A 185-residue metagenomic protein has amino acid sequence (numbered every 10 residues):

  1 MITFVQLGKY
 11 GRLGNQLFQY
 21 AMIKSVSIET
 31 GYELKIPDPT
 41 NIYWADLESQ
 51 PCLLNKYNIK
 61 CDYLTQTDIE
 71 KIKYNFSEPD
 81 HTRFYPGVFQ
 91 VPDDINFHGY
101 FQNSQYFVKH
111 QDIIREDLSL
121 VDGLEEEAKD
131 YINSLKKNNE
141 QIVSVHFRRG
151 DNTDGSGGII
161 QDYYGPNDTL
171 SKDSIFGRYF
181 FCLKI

Functional and structural regions predicted by a protein language model:
M1-T3: Extreme N-terminal starter segment of soluble prokaryotic enzymes
V5-G8, R149-D151: Short, histidine-centered active-site or binding-site loop motifs used for metal coordination, general acid-base
G8-F18, D154-S156: A short, glycine/small-residue-rich beta-strand->loop->alpha-helix junction that serves as a flexible
Q16-I28, Y179-C182: Histidine-anchored nucleotide/phosphate-binding helix
Y32: Short glycine/serine/threonine/alanine-rich loop segments
K35: TRNA-binding/sensing appendages of the translation machinery
P39, Y43-I185: Secretory-pathway luminal glycosyltransferase catalytic domains
